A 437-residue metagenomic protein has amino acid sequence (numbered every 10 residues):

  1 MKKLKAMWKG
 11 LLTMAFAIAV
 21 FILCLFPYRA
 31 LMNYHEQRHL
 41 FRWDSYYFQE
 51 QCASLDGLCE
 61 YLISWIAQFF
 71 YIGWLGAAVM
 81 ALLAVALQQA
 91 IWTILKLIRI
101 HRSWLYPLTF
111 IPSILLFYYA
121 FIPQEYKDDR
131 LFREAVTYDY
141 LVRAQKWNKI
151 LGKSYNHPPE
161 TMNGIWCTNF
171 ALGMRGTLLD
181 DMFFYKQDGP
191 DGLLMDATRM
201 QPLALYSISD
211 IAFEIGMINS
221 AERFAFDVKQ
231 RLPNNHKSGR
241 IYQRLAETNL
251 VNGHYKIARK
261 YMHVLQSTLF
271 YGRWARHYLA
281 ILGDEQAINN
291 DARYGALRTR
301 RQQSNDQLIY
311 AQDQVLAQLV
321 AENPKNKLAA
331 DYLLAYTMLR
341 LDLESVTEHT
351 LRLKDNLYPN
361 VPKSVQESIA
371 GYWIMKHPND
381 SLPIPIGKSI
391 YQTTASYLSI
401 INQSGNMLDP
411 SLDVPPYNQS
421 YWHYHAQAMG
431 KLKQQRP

Functional and structural regions predicted by a protein language model:
M1-V20: Start-transfer (signal-anchor) and selected internal transmembrane alpha helices of multi-pass inner/ER membrane
A19-C24, I111-A120: Aromatic-anchored segments of alpha-helical transmembrane domains
L23-I66, F70-L75: Membrane-interface coil-to-helix junctions
F26-E36, I94-L95, F117-E125: Juxtamembrane "helix-exit" motif on the non-cytosolic side of transmembrane helices
A81-R99: Transmembrane-helix motifs of polytopic, lipid-linked glycan transferases
L95-I114: Transmembrane-helix signature of polytopic, membrane-embedded enzymes that assemble or transfer cell-envelope glycans
D129-R298, A321-E322, N326-R340: Soluble catalytic regions of membrane-associated enzymes that act on cell-envelope and secretory-pathway components
I257-P437: Long, non-transmembrane cytosolic or organellar matrix-exposed soluble domains/tails of integral membrane proteins
